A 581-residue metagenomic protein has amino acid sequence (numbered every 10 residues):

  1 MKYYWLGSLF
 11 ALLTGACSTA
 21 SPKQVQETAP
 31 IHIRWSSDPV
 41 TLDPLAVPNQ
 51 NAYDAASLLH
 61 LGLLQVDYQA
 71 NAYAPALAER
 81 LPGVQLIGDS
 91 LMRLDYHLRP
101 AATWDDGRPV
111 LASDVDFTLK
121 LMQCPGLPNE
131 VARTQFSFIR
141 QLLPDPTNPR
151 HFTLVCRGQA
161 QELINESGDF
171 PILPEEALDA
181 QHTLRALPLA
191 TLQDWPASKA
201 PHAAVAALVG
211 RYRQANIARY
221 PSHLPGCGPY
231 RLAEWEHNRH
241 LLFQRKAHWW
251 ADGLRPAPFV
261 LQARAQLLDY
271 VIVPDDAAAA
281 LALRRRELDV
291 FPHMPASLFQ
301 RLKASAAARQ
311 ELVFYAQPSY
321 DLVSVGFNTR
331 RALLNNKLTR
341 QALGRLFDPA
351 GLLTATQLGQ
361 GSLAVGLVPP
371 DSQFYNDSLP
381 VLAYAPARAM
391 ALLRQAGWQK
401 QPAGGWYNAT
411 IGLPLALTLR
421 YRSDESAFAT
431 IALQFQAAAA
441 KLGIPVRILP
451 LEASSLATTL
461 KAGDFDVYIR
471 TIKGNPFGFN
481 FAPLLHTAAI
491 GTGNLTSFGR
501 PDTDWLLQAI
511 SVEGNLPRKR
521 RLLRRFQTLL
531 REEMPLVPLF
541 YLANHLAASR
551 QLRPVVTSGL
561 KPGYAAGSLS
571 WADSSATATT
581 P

Functional and structural regions predicted by a protein language model:
R34-D89, K120, P225: N-terminal lobe/hinge region of extracytoplasmic solute-binding protein
L81-N129, D145, H151-V155, A279-A282 (+1 more regions): Aromatic- and charge-enriched surface segment that lines or borders ligand/interaction sites
L98, N216-P221, A251-R301, L433 (+3 more regions): Ligand-site clamp/hinge motif
N129, A233-Q244, V271-R331, Q341-A342 (+3 more regions): Extracellular/periplasmic solute-recognition and catalytic clefts
R133-L208, E236: Surface-exposed binding/hinge segments that line and control ligand-binding clefts or catalytic entry sites
E166-G168, S455-G514, S558-G559, S574: Acidic-aromatic pocket-rim loops
Q244, A251, N335-A437, R525: Append "and occasionally in soluble cytosolic enzymes with long acidic Gly/Pro-rich linkers
L546-P581: Long beta-strand-rich cores associated with HINT superfamily self-processing modules
